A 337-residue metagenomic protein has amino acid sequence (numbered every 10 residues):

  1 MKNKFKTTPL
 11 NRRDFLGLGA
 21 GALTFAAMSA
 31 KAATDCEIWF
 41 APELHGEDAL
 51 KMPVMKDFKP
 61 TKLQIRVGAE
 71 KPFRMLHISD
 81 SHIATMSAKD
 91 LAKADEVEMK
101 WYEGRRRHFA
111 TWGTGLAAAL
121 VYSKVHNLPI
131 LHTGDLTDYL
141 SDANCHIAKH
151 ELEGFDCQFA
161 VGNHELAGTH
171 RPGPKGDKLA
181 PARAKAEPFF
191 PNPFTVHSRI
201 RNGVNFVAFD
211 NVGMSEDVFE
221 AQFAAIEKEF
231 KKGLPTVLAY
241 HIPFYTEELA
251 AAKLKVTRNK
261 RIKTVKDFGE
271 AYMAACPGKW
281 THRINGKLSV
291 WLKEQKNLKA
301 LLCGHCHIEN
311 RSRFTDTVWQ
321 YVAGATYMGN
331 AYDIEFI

Functional and structural regions predicted by a protein language model:
M1-L10: N-terminal secretory signal peptides
N11-A20: N-terminal export leaders
G21, H82, L136-T137, H164-E165 (+4 more regions): Catalytic metal-binding/acid-base residues of hydrolase active sites
D35-A143: N-terminal active-site segment of His-dependent metallophosphoesterases
L44-G46, V54-V67, S141-V237, R261-T264 (+2 more regions): Extended active-site neighborhood of metal-dependent phosphoesterases/phosphodiesterases
I78-S79, L131-D135, Q158-N163, F209 (+3 more regions): Active-site neighborhood of phospho(di)ester-bond hydrolases with catalytic His/Asp-centered motifs
L116-P129, N205-V207, S215-F314: His/acidic metal-ligating clusters that form di-metal
